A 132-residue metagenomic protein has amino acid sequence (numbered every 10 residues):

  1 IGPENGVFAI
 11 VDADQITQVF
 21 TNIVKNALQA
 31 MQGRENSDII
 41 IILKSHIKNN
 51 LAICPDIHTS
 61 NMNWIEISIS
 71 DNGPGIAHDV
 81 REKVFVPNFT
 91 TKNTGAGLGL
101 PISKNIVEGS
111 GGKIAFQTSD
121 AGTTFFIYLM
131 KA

Functional and structural regions predicted by a protein language model:
I1-V7, H46-K48: Conserved catalytic submotifs in the C-terminal HATPase_c
F8-V11, T91: Conserved micro-motifs of the catalytic ATP-binding
D38-N50: Short beta-strand/loop element within the Bergerat-fold HATPase_c
M62-W64, I76-N88: Short conserved segment of the HATPase_c
D71: Acidic ATP/Mg2+-coordinating residue in the GHKL
G99, S103: Short alpha-helical Gxxx[C/S/T] motif in the catalytic ATP-binding
V107-E108: Detector for a conserved hydrophobic position within an alpha-helical segment of the HATPase_c
